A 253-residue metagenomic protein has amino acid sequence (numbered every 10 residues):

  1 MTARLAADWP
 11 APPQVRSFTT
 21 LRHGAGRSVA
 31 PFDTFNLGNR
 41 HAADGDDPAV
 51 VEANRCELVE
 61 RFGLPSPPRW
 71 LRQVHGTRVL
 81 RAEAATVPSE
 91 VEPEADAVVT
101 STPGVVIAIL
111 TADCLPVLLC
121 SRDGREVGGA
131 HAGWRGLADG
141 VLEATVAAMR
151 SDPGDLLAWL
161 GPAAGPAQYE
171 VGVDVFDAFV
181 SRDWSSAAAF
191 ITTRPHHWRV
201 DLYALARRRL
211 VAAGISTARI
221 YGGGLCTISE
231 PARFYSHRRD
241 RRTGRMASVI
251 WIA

Functional and structural regions predicted by a protein language model:
M1-A253: Active-site microenvironment for binding and transforming phosphate-containing groups
